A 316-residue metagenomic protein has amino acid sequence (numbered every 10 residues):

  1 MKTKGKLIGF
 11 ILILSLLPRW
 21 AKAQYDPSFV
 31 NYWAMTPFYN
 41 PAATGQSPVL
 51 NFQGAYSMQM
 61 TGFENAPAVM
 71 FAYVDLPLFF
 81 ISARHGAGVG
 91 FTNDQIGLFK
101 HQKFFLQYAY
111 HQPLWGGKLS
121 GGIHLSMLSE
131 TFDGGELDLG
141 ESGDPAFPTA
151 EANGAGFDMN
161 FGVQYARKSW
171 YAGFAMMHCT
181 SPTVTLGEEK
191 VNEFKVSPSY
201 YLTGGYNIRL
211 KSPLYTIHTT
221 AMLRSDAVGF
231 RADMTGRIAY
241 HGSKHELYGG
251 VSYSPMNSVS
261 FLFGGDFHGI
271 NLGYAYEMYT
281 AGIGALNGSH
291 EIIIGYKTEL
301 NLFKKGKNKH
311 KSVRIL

Functional and structural regions predicted by a protein language model:
M1-G9: Bacterial N-terminal signal peptides that target proteins for export
G9-L17: Bacterial N-terminal signal peptides
R19-A23: Sec/Tat signal peptide C-region and signal peptidase I cleavage site
Q24-L316: Subset of outer-membrane beta-barrel
